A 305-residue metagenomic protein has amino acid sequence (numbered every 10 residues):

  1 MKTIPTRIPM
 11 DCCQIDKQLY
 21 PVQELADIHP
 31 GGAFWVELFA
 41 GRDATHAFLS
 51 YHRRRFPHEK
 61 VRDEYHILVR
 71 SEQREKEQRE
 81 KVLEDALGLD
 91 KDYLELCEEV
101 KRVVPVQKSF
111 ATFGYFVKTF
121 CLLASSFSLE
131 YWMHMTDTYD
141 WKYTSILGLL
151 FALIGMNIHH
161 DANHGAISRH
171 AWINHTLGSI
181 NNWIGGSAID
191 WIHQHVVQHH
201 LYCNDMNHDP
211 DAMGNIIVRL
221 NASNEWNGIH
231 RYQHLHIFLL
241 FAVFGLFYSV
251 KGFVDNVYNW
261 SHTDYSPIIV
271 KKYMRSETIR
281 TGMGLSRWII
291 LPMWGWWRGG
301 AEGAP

Functional and structural regions predicted by a protein language model:
M1-V103: B-type heme-binding environments
C12, D85-G88, K108, N227 (+1 more regions): Short amphipathic alpha-helical molecular recognition features
V22-Q23, V106-S109, F247: Short, solvent-exposed loop/turn elements at domain surfaces
D27, H170, W294-W297: Residue-level detector of alpha-helical segments with a strong bias toward transmembrane helices and their helix-loop
K81-S128, W172-Q194, Y202-M213: Internal catalytic domains of large membrane-associated glycosyltransferases
S109-G155, N182-W183, H234-L246, K271-P305: Alpha-helical bilayer-embedded segments of polytopic membrane proteins, i.e., transmembrane/intramembrane helices
I146-Y273: Membrane-embedded catalytic scaffold of the fatty acid hydroxylase/desaturase
